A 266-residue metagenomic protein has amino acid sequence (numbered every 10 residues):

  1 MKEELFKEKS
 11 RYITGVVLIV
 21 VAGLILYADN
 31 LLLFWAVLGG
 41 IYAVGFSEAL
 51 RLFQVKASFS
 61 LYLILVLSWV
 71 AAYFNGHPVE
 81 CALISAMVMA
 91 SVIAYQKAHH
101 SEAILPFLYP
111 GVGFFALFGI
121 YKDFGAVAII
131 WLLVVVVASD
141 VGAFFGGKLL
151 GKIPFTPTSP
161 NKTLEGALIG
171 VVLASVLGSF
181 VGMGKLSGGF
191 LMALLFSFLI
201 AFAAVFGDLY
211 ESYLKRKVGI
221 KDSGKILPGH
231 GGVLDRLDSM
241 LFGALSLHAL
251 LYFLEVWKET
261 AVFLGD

Functional and structural regions predicted by a protein language model:
K2-T163, A167-L199: Membrane-embedded alpha-helical bundles of polytopic integral membrane proteins
I19, A174-S175, R236, G243 (+1 more regions): Hydrophobic transmembrane alpha-helices of multi-pass small-molecule transporters
A43-F53, V136-K152, L164-E165, F202-A244: Acidic (Asp/Glu-rich) catalytic motifs at the cytosolic membrane interface
L251-D266: Juxtamembrane boundary at the C-terminal end of a transmembrane helix
